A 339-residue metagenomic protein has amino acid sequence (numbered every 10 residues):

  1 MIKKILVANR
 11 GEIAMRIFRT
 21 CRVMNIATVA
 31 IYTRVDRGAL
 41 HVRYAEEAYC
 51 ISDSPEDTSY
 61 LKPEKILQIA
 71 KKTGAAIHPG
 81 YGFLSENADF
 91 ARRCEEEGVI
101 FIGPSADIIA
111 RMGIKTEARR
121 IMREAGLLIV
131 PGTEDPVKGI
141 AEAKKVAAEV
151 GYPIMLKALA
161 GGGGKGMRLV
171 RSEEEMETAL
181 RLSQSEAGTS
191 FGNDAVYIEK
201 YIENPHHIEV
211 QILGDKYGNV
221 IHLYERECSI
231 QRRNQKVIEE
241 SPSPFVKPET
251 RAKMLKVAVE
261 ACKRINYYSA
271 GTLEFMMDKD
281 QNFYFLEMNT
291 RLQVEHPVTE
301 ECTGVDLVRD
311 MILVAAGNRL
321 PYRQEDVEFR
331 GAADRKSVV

Functional and structural regions predicted by a protein language model:
M1-E124, V137-K145: ATP-binding N-terminal substructure of ATP-dependent carboxylate-amine bond-forming enzymes
I2, L6-V23, T28, A48 (+6 more regions): ATP-dependent carboxylate activation and anion-phosphoryl transfer catalytic cores that bind Mg-ATP to form
D57-T58, I109, G166, H296-V298: A generic structural signal for short coil/turn motifs at secondary-structure boundaries
G132-T133: Conserved beta3 strand of the protein kinase N-lobe
V146-M155: Acidic/histidine-enriched active-site and ligand-binding environments that engage anionic O-linkages
